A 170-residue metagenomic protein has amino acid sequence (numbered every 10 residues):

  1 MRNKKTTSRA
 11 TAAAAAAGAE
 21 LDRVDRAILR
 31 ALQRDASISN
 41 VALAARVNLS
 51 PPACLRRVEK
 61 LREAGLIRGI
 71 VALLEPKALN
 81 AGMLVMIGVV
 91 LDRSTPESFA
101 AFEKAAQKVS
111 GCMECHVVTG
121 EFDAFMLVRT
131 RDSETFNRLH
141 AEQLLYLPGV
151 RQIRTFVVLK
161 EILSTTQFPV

Functional and structural regions predicted by a protein language model:
M1-V170: A compositional/biophysical signature of low hydrophobicity enriched in polar/charged and small residues
